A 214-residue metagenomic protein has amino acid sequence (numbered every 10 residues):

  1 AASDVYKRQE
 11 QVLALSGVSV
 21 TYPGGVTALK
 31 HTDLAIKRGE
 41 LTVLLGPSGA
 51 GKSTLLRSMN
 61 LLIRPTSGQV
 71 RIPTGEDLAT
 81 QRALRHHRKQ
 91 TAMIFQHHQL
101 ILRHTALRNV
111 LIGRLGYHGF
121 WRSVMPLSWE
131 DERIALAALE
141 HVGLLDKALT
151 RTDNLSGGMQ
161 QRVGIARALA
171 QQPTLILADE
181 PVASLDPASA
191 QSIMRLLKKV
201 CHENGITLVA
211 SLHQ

Functional and structural regions predicted by a protein language model:
A1-Y6: Short, small-residue-biased leader/transition segments that mark boundaries at the very start of proteins
N60: Helix-to-loop junction immediately C-terminal to a conserved catalytic motif
Q69-H86, S128: ABC ATPase NBD Q-loop/coupling interface
L111, H118, S123-K147: Conserved ABC ATPase "signature" region
R151-L155, M159-Q161: Conserved ABC ATPase signature
I176-D179: Catalytic Walker B motif of ABC-type/P-loop ATPase nucleotide-binding domains
P187-S189: Helix N-cap at the start of a conserved alpha-helix in ABC-type nucleotide-binding domains
